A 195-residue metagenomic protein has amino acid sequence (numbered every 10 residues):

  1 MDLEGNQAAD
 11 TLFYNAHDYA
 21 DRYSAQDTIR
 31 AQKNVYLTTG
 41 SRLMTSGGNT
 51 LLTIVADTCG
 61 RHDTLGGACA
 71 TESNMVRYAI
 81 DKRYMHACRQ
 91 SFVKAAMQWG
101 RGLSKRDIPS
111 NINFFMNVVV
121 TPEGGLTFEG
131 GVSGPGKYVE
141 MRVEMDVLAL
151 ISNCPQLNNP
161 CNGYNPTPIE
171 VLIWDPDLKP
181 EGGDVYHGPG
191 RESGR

Functional and structural regions predicted by a protein language model:
M1-R195: Acidic, Ser/Thr/Pro
